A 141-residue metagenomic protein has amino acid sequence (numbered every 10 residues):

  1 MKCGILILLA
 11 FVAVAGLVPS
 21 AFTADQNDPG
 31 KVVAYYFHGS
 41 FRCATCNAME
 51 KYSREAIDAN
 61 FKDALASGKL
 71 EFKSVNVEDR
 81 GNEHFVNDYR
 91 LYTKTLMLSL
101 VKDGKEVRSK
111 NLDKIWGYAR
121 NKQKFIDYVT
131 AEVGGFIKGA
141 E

Functional and structural regions predicted by a protein language model:
M1-G4: Positively charged n-region of N-terminal signal peptides that target proteins for export
I7-G16: Bacterial N-terminal signal peptides
A21-D25: Boundary at the C-terminal end of the N-terminal hydrophobic targeting segment
D28-A59: Local sequence-structure signature of Cys/Sec-based thiol-disulfide redox active-site neighborhoods
L65-G81: Thiol-based oxidoreductase modules, predominantly thioredoxin-like and allied folds used for disulfide exchange
G81, V86-K102, V107: Structural micro-motif
L98-A140: Non-catalytic, surface beta->alpha helical segment in thiol-disulfide oxidoreductase systems
